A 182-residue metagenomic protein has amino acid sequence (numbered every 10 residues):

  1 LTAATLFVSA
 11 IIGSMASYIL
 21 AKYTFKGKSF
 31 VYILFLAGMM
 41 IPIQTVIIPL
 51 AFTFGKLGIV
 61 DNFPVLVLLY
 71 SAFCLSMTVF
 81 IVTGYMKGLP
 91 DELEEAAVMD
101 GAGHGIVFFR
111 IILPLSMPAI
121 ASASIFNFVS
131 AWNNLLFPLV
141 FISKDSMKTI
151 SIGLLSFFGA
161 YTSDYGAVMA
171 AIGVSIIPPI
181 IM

Functional and structural regions predicted by a protein language model:
L1-M182: A structural signal for multi-pass alpha-helical bundles of membrane permease subunits that mediate small-molecule
